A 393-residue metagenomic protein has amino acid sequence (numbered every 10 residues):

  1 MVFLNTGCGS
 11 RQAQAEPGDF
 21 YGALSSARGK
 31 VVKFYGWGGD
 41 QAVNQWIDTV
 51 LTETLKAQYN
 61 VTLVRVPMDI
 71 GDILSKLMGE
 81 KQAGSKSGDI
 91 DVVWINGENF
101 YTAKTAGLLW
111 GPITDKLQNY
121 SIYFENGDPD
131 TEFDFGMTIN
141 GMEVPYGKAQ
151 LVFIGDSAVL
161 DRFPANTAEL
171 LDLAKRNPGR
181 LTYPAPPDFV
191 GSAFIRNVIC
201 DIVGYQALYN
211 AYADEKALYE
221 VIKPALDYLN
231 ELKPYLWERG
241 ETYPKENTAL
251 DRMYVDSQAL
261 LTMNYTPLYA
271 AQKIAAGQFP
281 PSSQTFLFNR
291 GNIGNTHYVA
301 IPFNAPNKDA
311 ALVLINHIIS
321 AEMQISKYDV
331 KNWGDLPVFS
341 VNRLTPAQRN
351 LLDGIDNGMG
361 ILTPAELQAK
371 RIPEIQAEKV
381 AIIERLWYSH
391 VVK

Functional and structural regions predicted by a protein language model:
M1-V31: Short, low-complexity disordered leader/linker segments with a strong preference for bacterial N-terminal type II
P17-G18, V31-D48, H297: Extracytoplasmic "Venus flytrap"
G29-K33, Y59-T62, G88-D91, N177-L181 (+4 more regions): Loop/turn elements at helix/coil->beta-strand transitions in domains of secreted/extracellular proteins
W37-V50, V64-L74, G88-T248: Extracytoplasmic ligand-binding site segments that recognize negatively charged/polar headgroups
L77-K86: Short, well-structured alpha-helical segments in soluble
W237-N304, R349-N350: Extracytoplasmic/periplasmic substrate-binding proteins
R252, M359-K393: Conserved C-terminal helix/tail region of periplasmic/extracytoplasmic solute-binding proteins
N292-I293, H297-L367: Mature extracytoplasmic/periplasmic domains
